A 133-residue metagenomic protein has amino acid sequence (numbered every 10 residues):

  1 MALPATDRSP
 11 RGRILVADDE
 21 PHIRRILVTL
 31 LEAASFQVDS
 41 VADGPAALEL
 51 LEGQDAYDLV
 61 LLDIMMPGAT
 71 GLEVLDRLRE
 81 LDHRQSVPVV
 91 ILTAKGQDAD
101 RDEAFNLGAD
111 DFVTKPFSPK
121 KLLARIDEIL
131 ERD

Functional and structural regions predicted by a protein language model:
M1-L15, K120-D133: Non-catalytic signal-transmission and effector/linker regions of two-component phosphorelay proteins
R24, M66-G68, Q85, Q97 (+1 more regions): The feature encodes the CheY-like receiver
R25-A33: Charged docking surfaces used in two-component/phosphorelay signaling
S40-L59: Acidic, metal-coordinating helix/loop segments flanking the phosphotransfer/catalytic sites of two-component signaling
A56-D58, D82-P88: His-Asp phosphorelay/catalytic-motif detector in bacterial-type signaling
V90-L92: Hydrophobic/aromatic residues positioned on beta-strands within the core alpha/beta folds
